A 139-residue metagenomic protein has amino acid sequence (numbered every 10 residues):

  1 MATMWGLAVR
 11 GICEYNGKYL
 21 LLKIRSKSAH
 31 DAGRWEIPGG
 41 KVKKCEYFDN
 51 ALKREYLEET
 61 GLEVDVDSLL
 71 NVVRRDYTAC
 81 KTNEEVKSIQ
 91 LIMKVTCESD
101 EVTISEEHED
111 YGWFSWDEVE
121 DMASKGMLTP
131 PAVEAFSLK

Functional and structural regions predicted by a protein language model:
M1-L20, K94: Conserved N-terminal beta-strand and adjoining loop/helix that marks the start of the Nudix/MutT-like hydrolase domain
T3-W5, D31-R34, N83-I89: A generic structural micro-feature
C13, I92-T96, W113-S115: Short, well-ordered beta-strand micro-motif
K18-E58: Conserved Nudix-box catalytic region and its N-terminal flanking loop in Nudix hydrolases and closely related
E36, E63, W113: Short aromatic/basic micro-patch
K44, S105-K139: Nudix hydrolase/Nudix homology domain
E63-V72: A short coil-to-beta-strand element that immediately follows conserved catalytic motifs
V73-E101: Active-site-adjacent beta-strand/loop module that shapes the phosphate/pyrophosphate-binding cleft
